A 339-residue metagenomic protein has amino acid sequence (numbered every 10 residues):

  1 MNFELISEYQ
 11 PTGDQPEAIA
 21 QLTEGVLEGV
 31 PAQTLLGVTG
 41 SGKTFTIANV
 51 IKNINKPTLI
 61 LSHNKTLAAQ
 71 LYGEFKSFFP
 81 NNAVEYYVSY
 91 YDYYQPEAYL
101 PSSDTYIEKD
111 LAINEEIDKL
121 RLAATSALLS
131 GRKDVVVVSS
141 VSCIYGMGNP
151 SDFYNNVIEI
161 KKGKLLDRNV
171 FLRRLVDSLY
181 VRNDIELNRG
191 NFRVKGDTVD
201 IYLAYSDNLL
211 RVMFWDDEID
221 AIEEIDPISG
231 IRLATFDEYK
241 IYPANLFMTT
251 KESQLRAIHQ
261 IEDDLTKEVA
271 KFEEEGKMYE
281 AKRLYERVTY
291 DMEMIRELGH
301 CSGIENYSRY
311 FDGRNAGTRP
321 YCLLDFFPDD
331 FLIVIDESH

Functional and structural regions predicted by a protein language model:
M1-H339: ASCE RecA-like P-loop NTPase motor cores that couple ATP hydrolysis to mechanical translocation on nucleic acids
